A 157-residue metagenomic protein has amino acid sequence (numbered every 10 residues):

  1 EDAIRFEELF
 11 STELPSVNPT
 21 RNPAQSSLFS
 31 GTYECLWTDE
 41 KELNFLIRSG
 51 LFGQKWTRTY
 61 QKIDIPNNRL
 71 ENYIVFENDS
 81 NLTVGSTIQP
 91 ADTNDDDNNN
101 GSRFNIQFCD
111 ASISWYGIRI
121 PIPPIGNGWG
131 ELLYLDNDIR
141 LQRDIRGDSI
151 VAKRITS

Functional and structural regions predicted by a protein language model:
E1-S157: Soluble ligand-binding/transfer domains with enclosed cavities or grooves
